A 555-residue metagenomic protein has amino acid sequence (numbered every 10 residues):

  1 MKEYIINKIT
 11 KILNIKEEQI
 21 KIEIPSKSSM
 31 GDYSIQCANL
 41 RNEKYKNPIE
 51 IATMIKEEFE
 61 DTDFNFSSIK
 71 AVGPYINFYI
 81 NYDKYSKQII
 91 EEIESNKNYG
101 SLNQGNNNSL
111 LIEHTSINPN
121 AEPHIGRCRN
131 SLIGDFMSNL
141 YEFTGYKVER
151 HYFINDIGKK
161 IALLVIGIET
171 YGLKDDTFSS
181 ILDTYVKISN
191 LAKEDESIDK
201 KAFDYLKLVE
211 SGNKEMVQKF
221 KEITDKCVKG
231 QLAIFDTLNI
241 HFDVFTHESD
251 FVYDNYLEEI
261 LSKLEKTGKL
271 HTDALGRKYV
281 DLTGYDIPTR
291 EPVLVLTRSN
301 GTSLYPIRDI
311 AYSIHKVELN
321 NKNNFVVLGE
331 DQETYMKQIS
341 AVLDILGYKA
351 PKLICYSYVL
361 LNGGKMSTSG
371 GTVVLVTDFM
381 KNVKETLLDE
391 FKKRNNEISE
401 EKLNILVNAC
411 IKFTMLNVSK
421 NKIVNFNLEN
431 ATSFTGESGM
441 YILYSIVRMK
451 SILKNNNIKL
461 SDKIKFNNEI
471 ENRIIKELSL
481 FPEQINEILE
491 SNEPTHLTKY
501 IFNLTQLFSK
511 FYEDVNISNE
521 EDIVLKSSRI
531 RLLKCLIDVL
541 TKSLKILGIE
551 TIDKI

Functional and structural regions predicted by a protein language model:
M1-S86, K97, S101-I555: Non-catalytic interaction-recognition regions
K87-I93: Short, charged, solvent-exposed linker or helix-capping segments at domain edges/interfaces that act as flexible hinges
